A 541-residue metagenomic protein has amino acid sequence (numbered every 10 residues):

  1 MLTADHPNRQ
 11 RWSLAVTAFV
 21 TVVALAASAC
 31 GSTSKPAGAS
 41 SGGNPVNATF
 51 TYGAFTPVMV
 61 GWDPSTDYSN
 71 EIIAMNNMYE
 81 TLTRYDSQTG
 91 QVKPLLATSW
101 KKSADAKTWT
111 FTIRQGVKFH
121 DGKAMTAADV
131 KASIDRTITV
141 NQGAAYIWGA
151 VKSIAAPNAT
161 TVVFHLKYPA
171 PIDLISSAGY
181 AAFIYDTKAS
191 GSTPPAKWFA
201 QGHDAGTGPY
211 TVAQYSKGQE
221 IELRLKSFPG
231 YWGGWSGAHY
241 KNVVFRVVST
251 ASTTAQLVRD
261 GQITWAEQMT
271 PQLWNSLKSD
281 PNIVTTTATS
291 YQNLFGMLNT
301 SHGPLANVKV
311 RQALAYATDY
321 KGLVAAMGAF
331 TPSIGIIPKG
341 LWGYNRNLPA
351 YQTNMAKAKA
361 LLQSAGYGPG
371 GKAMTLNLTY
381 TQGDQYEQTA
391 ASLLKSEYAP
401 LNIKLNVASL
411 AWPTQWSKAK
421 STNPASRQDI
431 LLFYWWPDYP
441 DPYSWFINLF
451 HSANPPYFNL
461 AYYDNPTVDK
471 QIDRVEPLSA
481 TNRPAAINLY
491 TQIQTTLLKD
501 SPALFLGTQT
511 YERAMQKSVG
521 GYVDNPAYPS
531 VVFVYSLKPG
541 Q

Functional and structural regions predicted by a protein language model:
L25, T318-R346, Y386-K395, K420-Q541: Detector for C-terminal structural segments
C30-A39: Bacterial lipoprotein signal-peptidase II cleavage site
T51, T126-S133, A159-H165, G208-P209 (+7 more regions): Alpha-helical secondary-structure segments
G53-A104, D135, A205-T207: N-terminal lobe/hinge region of extracytoplasmic solute-binding protein
Q88-Q91, G179-A238, N242: Gly/Pro-rich hinge or "lid" segments in bacterial periplasmic/extracellular proteins
T98-Q142, P157, V163-H165, D260 (+1 more regions): Aromatic- and charge-enriched surface segment that lines or borders ligand/interaction sites
T112, Y146-G191, S216: Surface-exposed binding/hinge segments that line and control ligand-binding clefts or catalytic entry sites
G230-S276, K404: Ligand-site clamp/hinge motif
